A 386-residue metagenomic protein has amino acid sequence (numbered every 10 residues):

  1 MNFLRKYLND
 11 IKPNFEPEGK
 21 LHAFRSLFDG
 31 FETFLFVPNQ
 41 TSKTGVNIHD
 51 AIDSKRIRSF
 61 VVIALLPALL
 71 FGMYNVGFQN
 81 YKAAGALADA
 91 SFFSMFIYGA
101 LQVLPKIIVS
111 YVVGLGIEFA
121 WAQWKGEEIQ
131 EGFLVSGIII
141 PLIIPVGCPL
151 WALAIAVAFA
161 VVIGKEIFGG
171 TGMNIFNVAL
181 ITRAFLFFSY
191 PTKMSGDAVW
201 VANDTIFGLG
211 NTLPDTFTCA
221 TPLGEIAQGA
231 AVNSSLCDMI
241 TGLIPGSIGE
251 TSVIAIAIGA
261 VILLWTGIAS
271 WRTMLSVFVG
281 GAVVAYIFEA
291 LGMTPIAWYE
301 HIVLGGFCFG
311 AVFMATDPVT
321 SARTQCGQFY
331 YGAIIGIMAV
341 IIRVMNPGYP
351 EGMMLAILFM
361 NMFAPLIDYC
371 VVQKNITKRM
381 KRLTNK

Functional and structural regions predicted by a protein language model:
M1-I107: N-terminal signal-anchor module of multipass membrane proteins
S42-I48, G114-K125, V162-G172, I258-T266 (+1 more regions): C-terminal ends of transmembrane helices
F96-S110, G147-A156, M239-V253, P295-F307: Structural signature of hydrophobic alpha-helical transmembrane segments
V113-E118, F133-L142, V157-G164, A255-L263 (+3 more regions): Hydrophobic, membrane-inserted alpha-helices
E128-L209: Membrane-interface helix-loop-helix junctions at boundaries between adjacent transmembrane segments
A154, I175-L180, W298-G306, Q328-Y330 (+1 more regions): Loop-to-transmembrane alpha-helix initiation sites
G172-A257: Long hydrophobic alpha-helical segments that form multi-pass transmembrane helix bundles in integral membrane proteins
M274-Q325: A beta-strand-loop signature enriched in Asp, Gly, Thr, and Trp that corresponds to the sialidase/neuraminidase Asp-box
